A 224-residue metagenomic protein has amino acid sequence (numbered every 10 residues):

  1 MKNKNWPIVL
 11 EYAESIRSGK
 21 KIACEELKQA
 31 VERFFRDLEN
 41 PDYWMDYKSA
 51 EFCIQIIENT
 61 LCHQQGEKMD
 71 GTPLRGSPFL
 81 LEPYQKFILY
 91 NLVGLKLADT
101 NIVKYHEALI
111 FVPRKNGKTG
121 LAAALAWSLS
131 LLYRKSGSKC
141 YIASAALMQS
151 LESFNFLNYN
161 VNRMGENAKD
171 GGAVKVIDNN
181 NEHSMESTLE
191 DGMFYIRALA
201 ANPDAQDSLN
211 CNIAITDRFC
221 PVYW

Functional and structural regions predicted by a protein language model:
M1-W224: Phosphate/NTP-binding elements of NTP-utilizing enzymes
